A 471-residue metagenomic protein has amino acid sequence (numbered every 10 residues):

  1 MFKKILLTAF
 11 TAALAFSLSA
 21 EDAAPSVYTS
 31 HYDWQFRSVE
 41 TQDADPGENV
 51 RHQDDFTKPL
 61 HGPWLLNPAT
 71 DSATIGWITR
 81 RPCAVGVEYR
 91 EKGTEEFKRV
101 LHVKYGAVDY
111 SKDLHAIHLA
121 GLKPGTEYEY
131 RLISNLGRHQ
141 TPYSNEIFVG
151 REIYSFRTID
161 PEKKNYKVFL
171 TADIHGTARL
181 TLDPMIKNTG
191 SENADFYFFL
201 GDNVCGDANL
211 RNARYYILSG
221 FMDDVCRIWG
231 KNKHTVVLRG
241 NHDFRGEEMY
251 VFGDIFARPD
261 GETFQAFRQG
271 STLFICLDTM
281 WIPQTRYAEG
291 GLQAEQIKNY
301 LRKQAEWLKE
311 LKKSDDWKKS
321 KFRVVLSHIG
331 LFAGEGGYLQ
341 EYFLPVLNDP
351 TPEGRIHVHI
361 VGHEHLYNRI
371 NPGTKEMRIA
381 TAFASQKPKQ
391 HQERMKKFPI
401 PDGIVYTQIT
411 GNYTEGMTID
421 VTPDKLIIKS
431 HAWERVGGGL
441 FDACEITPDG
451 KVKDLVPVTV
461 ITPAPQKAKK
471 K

Functional and structural regions predicted by a protein language model:
K3-T8: Sec-dependent signal peptide recognition, specifically the positively charged N-region followed immediately by
T11-S19: Hydrophobic h-region of N-terminal signal peptides that target proteins for export in Gram-negative bacteria
E21-L170, S191-N193, K319-S320, V421-K471: Acidic, histidine-bearing metal-coordination/catalytic regions of metal-dependent phosphoesterases
W64, E129-S155, R211-K313, Y342-R355 (+2 more regions): Extended active-site neighborhood of metal-dependent phosphoesterases/phosphodiesterases
W77, Y128, D173, Y197 (+7 more regions): Divalent metal-coordination and catalytic microenvironments
K164-L238, D243-F244: Conserved, compact domain cores that house catalytic/ligand-binding motifs in diverse enzymes and effector modules
I174, V325-G330, H357-R369: Histidine-centered catalytic micro-motifs
V204-D207, K312-G334: Short acidic, glycine-rich surface-loop motifs adjacent to enzyme active sites
